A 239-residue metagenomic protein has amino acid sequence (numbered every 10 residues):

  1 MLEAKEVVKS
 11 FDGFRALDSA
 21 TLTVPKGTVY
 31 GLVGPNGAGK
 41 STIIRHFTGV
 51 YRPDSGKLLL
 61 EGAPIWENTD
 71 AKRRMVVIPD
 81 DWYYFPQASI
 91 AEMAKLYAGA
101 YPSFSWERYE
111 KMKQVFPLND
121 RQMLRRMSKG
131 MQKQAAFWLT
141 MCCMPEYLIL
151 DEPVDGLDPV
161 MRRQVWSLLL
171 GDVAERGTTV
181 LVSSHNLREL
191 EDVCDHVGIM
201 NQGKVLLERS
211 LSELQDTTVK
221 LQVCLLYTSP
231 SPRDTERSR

Functional and structural regions predicted by a protein language model:
Y30-P35: The feature captures the beta-strand-to-loop junction immediately N-terminal to the Walker
T48: Helix-to-loop junction immediately C-terminal to a conserved catalytic motif
G56-A71: Conserved ABC transporter NBD signature motif
P79-A135: ABC-family P-loop ATPase nucleotide-binding domains
L148-E152: Catalytic Walker B motif of ABC-type/P-loop ATPase nucleotide-binding domains
Y227-D234: Conserved small/polar residues in nucleotide/adenosyl-binding loops
